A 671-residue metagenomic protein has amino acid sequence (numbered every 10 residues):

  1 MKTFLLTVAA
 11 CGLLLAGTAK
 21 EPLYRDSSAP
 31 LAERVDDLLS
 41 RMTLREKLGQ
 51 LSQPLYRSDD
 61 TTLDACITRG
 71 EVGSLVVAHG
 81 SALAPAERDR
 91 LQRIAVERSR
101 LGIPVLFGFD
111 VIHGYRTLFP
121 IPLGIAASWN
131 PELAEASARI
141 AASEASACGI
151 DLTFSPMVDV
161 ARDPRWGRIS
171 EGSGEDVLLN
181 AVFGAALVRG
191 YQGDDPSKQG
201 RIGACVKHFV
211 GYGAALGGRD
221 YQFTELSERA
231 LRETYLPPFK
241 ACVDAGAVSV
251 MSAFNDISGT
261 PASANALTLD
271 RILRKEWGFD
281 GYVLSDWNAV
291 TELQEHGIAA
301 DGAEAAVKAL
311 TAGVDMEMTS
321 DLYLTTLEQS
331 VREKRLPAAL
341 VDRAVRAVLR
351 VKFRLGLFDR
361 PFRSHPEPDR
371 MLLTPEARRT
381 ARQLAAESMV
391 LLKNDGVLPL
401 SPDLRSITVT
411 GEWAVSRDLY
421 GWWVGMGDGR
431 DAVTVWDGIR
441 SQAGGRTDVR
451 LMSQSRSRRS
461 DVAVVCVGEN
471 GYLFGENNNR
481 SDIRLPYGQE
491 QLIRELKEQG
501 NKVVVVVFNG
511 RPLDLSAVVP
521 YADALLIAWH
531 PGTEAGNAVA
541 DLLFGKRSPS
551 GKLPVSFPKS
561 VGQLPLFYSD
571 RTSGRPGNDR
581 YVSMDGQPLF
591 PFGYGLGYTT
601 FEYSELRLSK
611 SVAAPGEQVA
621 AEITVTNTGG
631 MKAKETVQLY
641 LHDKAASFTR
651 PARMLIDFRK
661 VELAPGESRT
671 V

Functional and structural regions predicted by a protein language model:
F4-G12: Sec-dependent N-terminal signal peptides
G12-V671: Glycoside hydrolase catalytic-domain context in secreted enzymes
